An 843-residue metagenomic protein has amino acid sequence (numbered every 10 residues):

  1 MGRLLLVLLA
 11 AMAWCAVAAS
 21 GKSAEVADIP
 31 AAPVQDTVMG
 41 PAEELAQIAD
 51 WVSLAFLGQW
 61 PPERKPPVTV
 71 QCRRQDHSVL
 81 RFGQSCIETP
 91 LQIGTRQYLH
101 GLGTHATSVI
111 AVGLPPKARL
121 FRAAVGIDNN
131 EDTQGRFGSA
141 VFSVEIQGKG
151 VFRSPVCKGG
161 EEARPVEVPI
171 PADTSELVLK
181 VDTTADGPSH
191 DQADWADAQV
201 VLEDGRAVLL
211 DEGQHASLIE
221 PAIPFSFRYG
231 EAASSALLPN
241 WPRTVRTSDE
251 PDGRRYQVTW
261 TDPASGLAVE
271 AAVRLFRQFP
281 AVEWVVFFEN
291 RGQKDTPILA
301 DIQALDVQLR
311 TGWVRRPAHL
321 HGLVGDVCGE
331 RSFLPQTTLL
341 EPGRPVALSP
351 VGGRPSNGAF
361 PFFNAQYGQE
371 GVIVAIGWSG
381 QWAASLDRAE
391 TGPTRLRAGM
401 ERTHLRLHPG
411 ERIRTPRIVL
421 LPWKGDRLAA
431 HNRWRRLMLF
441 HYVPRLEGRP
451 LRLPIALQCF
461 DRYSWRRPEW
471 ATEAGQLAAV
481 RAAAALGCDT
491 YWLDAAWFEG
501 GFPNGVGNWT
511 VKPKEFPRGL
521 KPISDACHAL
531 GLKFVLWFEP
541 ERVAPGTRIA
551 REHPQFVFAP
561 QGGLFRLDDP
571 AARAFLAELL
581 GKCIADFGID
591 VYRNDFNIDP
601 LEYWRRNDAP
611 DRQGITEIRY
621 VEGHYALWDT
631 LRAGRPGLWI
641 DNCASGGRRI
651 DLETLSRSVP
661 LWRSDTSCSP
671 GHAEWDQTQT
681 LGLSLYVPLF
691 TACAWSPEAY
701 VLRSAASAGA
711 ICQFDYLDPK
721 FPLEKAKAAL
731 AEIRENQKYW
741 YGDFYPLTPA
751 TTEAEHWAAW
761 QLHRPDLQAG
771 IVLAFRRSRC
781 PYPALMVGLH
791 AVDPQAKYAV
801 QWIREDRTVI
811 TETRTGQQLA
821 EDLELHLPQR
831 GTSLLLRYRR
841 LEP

Functional and structural regions predicted by a protein language model:
D28-I219: Gly-Asp-aromatic-enriched flexible segments
D28-I29, S217-G392, E401-T403, K797-I810: Polysaccharide-binding surfaces and accessory modules of carbohydrate-active proteins
L405-W423, G831-Y838: Short Pro-Gly-centered flexible turn/kink motifs
A429-T490, D494, E499: An acidic-aromatic substrate-binding cleft motif
P450-R452, A496-A526, T547-A571, I598-Y625 (+1 more regions): Aromatic- and acidic-residue-enriched carbohydrate-binding clefts of CAZyme catalytic domains
R452-Q458, S464-P468, T472, P513 (+1 more regions): Active-site-adjacent "subsite" loops/lids of carbohydrate-active enzymes
G487-W497, F575-A609: Active-site groove signature of glycoside hydrolases
H624-I810, E824-Q829, S833-L834: Active-site-proximal substrate-binding groove within the catalytic cores of carbohydrate-active enzymes
